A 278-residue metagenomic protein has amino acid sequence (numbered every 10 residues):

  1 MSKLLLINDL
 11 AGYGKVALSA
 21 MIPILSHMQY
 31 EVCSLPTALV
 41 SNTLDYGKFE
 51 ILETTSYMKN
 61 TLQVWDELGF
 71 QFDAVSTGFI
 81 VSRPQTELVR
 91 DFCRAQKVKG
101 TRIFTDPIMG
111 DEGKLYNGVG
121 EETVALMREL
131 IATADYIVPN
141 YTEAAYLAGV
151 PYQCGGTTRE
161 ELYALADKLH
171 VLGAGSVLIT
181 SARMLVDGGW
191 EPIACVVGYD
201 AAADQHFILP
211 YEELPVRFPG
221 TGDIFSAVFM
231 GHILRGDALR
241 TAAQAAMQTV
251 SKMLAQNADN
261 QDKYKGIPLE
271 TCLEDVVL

Functional and structural regions predicted by a protein language model:
S2-N117, E270-V277: Conserved N-terminal subdomain of the carbohydrate kinase-like
A11, A38-V40, V81, M109-D111 (+4 more regions): Glycine-rich beta-alpha junction loops
G12-Y13, Q205-P219: Short pre-catalytic strand/loop immediately N-terminal to key active-site residues, enriched for Gly-Thr
N117-H206: Conserved phosphate/ATP/ADP-binding segment of small-molecule kinases
Y146, V216-L239, A243: Short, small-residue alpha-helix embedded
Y152-E161, L234-Q244: Short, charged, surface-exposed loops that flank catalytic or proteolytic processing sites
R240-L278: Charged C-terminal helix
